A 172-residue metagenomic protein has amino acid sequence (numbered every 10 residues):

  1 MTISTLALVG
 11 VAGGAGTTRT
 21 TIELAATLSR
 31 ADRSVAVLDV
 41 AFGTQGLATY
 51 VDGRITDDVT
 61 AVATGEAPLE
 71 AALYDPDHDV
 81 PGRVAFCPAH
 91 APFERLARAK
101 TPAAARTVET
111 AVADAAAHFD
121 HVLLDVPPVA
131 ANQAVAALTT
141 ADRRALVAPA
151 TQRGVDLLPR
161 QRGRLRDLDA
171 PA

Functional and structural regions predicted by a protein language model:
M1-T5, A67, R164-D167: Acidic-aromatic/histidine active-site loop/patch
T2-S4, A31-S34, T56-D57, P81-G82 (+1 more regions): Short coil/turn connectors at secondary-structure junctions
T2-T44: Walker A/P-loop phosphate-binding motif and the immediately C-terminal alpha-helix
S4-L8, V35, V84-P88, D120-L124: Generic beta-sheet signal
T21, I55, T107-V108, A130 (+1 more regions): Amphipathic coiled-coil/heptad-repeat helices and related helical stalk/stem segments that mediate oligomerization
E23, Y50-R54, K100-P102, A136-T139 (+1 more regions): Short, glycine/charged-enriched secondary-structure capping and boundary segments
V40-A116: P-loop/Walker-type NTP enzyme "switch/lid" segment
D114-A172: Conserved catalytic-core segment of NTP-binding enzymes
